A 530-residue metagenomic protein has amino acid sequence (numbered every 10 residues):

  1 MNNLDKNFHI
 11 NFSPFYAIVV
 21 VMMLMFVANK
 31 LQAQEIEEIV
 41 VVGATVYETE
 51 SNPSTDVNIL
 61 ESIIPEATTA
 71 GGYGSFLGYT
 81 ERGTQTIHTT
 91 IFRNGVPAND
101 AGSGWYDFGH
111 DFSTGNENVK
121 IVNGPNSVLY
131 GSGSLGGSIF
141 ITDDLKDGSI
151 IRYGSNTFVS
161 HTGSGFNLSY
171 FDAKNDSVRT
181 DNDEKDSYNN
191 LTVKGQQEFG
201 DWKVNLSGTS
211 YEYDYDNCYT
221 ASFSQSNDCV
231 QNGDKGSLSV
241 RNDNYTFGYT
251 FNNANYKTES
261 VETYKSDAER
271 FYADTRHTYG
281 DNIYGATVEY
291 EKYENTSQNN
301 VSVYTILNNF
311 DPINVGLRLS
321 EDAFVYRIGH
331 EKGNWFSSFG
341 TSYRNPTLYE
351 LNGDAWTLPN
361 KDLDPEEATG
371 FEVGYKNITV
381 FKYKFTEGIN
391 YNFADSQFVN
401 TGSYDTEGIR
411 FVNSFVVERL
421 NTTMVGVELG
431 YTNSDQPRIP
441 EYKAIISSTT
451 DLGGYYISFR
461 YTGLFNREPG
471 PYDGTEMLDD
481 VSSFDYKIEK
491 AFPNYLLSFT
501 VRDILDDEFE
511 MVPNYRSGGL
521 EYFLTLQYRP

Functional and structural regions predicted by a protein language model:
A33-D56, T86: Short, acidic, small-residue-rich periplasmic hinge/interaction motif at the N-terminus of Gram-negative outer-membrane
E61-P97: Extracytoplasmic beta-strand/coil segments of soluble accessory domains associated with Gram-negative outer-membrane
V96-N123: Short acidic/polar hinge/loop motifs at secondary-structure boundaries that mediate gating or recognition
S127-V128, S134, F140, K146-G148 (+3 more regions): Periplasmic-side early beta-strands and strand-to-turn transitions of outer-membrane beta-barrels
L145-N156, D228-K235, G333-W335, T341-L420 (+2 more regions): Outer-membrane beta-barrel signature, preferentially recognizing the C-terminal barrel domain of Gram-negative
S160-G163, L191, Q197-F199, R241 (+2 more regions): Conserved C-terminal beta-signal and adjacent last beta-strands/turns of outer-membrane beta-barrel proteins
F166-N167, T192-D214, S226-F336, Y383-G388 (+1 more regions): Face-selective signature of the C-terminal outer-membrane beta-barrel domain
N309-P312, F381-T386, N390-D395, T401-P469 (+2 more regions): Gram-negative outer-membrane beta-barrel transporters
